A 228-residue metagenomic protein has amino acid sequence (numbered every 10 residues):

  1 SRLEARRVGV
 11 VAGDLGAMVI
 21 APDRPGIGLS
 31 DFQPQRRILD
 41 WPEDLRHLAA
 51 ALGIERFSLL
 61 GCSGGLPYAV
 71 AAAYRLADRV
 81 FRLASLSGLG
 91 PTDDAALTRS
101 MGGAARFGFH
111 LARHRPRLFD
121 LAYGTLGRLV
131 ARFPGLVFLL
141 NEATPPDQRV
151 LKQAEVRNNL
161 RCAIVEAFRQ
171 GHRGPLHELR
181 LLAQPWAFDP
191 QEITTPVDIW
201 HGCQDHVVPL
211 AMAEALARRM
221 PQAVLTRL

Functional and structural regions predicted by a protein language model:
S1-D31: Conserved HGGG/HGGXW glycine-rich cap/lid loop of the alpha/beta-hydrolase fold
D23, T226-L228: Short glycine-rich catalytic loops that host catalytic nucleophiles or stabilize transition states across multiple
L39-S58: Conserved acidic catalytic loop of the alpha/beta-hydrolase fold
E55-R99: Conserved hydrolase catalytic core segment
G103-F188: Alpha/beta-hydrolase
P185-T194, L210: The feature captures the conserved acid-bearing segment of alpha/beta-hydrolase catalytic domains
I193, I199-H201, D205: Short beta-strand/loop motif that positions the catalytic acidic residue of the alpha/beta-hydrolase fold
H206-M212: Conserved alpha/beta-hydrolase "acid-adjacent" motif
